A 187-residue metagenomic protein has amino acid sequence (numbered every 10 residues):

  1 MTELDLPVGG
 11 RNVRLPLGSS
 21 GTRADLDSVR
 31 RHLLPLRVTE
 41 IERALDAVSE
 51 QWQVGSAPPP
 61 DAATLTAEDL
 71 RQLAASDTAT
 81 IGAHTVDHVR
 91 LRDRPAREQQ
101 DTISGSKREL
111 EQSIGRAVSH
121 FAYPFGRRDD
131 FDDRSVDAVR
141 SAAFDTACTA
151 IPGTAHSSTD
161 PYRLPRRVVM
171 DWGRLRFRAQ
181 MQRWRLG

Functional and structural regions predicted by a protein language model:
M1-P16, A75-S76, V86-V89, D93-G187: C-terminal active-site subregion of NodB/CE4 polysaccharide deacetylases
M1-S76: Extended, charge-rich helix/loop segments that form flexible, surface "patches" used to engage negatively charged
